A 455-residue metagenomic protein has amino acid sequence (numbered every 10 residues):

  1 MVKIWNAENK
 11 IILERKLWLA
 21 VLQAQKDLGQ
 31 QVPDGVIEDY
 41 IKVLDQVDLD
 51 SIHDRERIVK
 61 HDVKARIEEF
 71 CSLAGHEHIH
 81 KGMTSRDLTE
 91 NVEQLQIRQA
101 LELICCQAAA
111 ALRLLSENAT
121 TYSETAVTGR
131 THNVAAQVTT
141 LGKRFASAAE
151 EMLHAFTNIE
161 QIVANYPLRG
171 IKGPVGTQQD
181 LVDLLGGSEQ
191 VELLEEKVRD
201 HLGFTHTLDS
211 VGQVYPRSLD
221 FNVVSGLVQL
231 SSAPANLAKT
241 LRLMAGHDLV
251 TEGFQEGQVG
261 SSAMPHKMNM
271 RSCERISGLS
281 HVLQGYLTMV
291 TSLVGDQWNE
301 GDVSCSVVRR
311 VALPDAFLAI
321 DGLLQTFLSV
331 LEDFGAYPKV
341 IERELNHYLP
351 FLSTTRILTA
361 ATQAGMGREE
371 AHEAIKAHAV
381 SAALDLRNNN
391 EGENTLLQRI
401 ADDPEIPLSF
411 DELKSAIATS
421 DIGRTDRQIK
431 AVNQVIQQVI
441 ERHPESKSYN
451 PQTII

Functional and structural regions predicted by a protein language model:
M1, L19, L44-D50, F254-V259 (+5 more regions): Short acidic (Asp/Glu) and glycine-rich catalytic loops that position anionic groups and cofactors
M1-Q178, D183, E189-K197, G260-S261 (+5 more regions): A helix-coil-helix interface module used to build multimeric assemblies and to scaffold catalytic/cofactor sites
V2-A7, S51-H53, V259-G278, G301-D315 (+3 more regions): Short beta-alpha connecting loops at secondary-structure transitions that line or flank enzyme active sites
A20-A24, E69, L73, L114 (+16 more regions): Generic, well-ordered alpha-helical scaffold segments in large soluble proteins
S85, V182, G186, T207-V211 (+5 more regions): A structural signal for small-residue-enriched, beta-sheet-centric alpha/beta enzyme cores and oligomeric scaffold folds
E93-C106, T120, V134-Q297, S304-G322: Charged, flexible cofactor/metal-binding loops and thiol motifs
V282-R368, A374-A377: Long, amphipathic alpha-helical stalk/connector segments used for oligomerization, subunit docking, or mechanical
